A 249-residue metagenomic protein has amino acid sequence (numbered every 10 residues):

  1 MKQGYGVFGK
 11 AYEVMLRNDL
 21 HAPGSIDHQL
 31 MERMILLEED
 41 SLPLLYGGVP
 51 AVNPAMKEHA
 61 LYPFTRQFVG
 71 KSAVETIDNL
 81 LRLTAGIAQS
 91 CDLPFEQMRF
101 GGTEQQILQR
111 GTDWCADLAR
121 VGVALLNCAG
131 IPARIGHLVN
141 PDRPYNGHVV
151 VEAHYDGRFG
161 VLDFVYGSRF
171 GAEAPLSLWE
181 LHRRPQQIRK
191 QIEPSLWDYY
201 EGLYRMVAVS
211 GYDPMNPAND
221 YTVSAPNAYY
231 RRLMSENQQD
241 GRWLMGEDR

Functional and structural regions predicted by a protein language model:
M1-I26: Intrinsically disordered, low-structural-confidence terminal and linker regions
D19-R110: Secondary-structure boundary elements
A73-N79, N127-R134, D156-F159: Loop/turn elements at helix/coil->beta-strand transitions in domains of secreted/extracellular proteins
L93-V150: Active-site neighborhood of thiol-dependent amide/isopeptide-bond enzymes
R143-Y145, A153-R249: His-Asp-centered catalytic microenvironments across diverse enzyme cores, prominently the transglutaminase-like
